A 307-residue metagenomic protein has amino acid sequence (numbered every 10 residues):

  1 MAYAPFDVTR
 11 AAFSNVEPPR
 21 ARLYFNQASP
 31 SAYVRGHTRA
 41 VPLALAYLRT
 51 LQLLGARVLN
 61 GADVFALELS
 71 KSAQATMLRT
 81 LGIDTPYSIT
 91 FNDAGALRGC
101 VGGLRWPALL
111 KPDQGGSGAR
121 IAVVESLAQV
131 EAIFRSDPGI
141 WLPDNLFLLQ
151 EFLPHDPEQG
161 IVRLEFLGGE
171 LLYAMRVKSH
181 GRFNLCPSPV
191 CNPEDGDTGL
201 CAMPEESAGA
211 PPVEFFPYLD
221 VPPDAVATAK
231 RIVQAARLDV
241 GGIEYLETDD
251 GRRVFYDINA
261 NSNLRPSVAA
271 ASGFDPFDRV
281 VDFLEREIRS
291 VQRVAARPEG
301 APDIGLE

Functional and structural regions predicted by a protein language model:
M1-T90: Conserved N-proximal alpha/beta basic substrate-recognition cap immediately N-terminal to, or forming the N-lobe
R10-F13, Q150-H155, Y245-L246: Short, solvent-exposed loop/turn elements at beta->coil junctions and helix N-caps that rim active or binding pockets
L23-Q27, L109, L148: Structural motif
S29-A32, Q114-G115, N261: Short glycine-rich anion-binding loops that position phosphate/pyrophosphate groups of nucleotides and phosphorylated
T80-P107: Rossmann-like NAD(P)H-binding beta-loop-alpha module
A108, G160, L172-Y173, G241 (+1 more regions): Protein kinase-like catalytic core scaffold
A122-V233: Phosphate-binding site of ATP-dependent enzymes
L219-D220, D224, V233-V240, E247-E307: C-terminal active-site "lid" helix and adjoining low-complexity regulatory extension at the edge of ATP-using catalytic
